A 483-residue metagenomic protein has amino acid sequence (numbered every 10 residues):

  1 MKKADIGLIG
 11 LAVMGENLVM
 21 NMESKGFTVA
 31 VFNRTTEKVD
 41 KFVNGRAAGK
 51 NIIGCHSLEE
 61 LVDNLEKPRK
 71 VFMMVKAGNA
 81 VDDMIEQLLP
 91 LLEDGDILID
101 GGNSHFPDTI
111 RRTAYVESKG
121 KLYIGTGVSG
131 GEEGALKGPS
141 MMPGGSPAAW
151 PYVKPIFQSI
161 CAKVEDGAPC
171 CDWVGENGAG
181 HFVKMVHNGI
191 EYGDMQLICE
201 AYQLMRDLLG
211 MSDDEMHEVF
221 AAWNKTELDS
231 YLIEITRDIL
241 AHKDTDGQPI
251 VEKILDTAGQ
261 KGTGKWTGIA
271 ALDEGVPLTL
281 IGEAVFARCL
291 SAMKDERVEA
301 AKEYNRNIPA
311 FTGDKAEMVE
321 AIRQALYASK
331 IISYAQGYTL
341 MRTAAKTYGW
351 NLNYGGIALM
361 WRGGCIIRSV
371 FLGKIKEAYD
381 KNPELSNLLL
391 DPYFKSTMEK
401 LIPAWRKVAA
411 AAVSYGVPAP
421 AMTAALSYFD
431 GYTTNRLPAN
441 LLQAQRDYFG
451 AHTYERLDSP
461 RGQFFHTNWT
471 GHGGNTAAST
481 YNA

Functional and structural regions predicted by a protein language model:
M1-R69, L92-G95, G131-A135: NAD(P)+-binding Rossmann beta1-loop-alpha1 motif at the extreme N-terminus of oxidoreductases
K70-Q87, G102: Glycine/threonine-rich flexible loop motifs
V81-M84, I99, H105-H217, T226-P249 (+2 more regions): Rossmann-fold dinucleotide-binding core
H181, R206, M211, E218 (+2 more regions): Interdomain hinge/lid region at the active-site interface of Rossmann-like NAD(P)-dependent oxidoreductases
A222, A345-Y379: Small-residue-rich helix-loop
E399, K407-A483: C-terminal amphipathic alpha-helical interaction region
